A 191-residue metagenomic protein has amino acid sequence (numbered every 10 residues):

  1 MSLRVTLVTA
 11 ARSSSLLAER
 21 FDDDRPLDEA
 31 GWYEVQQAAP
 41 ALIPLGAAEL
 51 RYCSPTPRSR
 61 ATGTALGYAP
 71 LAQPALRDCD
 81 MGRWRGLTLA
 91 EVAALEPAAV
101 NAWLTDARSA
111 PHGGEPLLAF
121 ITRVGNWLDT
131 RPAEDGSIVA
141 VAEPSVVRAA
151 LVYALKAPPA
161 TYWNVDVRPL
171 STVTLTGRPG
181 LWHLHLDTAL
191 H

Functional and structural regions predicted by a protein language model:
M1-R4, A38, L45-A47, Q73 (+3 more regions): Acidic, low-complexity terminal tails and accessory targeting/binding regions of phosphate-metabolizing enzymes
S2-L71, G113: Active-site-proximal alpha-helix that buttresses catalytic centers in soluble enzyme cores
V5, E49, E134-S145: Generic beta-sheet signal
P26, L66-G125: Phosphate-handling substructures
Q36-I43, I121, G125-P132: Generic structural signal for well-ordered alpha-helical scaffold segments
C53-S54, T122, V141-A142: Short beta-strand scaffold positions
A65, A149-Y153: Active-site signature of alpha/beta-hydrolase-fold catalytic machinery across serine- and Asp/Cys-nucleophile hydrolases
P144-R148, G177: GST superfamily/GST-like fold recognition
